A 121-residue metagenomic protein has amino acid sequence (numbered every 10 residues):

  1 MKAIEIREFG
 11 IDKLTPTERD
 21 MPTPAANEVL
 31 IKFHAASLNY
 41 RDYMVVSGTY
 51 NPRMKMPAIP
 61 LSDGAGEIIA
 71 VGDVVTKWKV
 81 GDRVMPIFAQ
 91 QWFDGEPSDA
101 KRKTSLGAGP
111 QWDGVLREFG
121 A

Functional and structural regions predicted by a protein language model:
M1-K2: Extreme N-terminal starter segment of soluble prokaryotic enzymes
E5-R7, S47, I68: Residue-level signal for short segments within beta-strands and strand-turn junctions of well-structured beta-sheet
G10-T15, Y40-D42: Short N-terminal binding/cap micro-motifs at the start of the first secondary-structure element
K13-E18, G114: Residues that act as N-cap/strand-start positions at coil-to-secondary-structure junctions
T17, M44-S47: Short, acidic/hydrophobic/Gly-rich beta-strand patch recurrent on exposed beta strands that often constitutes part
E18-D20, A121: Generic structural detector for well-ordered beta-strands
M21-A36, T49-G95, Q111-D113: Glycine-rich beta-strand-centered segment in the early N-terminal region that forms part of a ligand/cofactor-binding
A89-A121: NAD(P)H dinucleotide-binding glycine-rich loop of Rossmann-like/cofactor-binding domains, especially the beta1-alpha1
